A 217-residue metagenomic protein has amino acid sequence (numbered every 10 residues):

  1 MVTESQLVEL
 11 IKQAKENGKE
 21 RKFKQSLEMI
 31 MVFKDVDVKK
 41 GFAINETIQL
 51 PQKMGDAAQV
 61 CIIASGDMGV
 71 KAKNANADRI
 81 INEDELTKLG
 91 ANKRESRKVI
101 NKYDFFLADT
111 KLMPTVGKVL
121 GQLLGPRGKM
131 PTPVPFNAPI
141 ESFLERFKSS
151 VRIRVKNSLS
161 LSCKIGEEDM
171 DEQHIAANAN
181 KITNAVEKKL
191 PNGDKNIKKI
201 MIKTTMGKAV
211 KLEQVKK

Functional and structural regions predicted by a protein language model:
Q6-N17: Interdomain regulatory linker/hinge segments that flank or connect interaction modules in polarity/junction/synaptic
N17-V70, A91-K93: Translation machinery proteins
R21-S26, K189-M201: Flexible, glycine/charged-enriched surface loops at secondary-structure junctions
S26, K34, S65-D67, D84-L86 (+3 more regions): Short, ordered loop/turn segments at secondary-structure junctions
V60-S65, R79-I80, F106: Short, hydrophobic beta-strand segments that form beta-sheet elements in well-ordered domains
A72, G125, I202: Residue-level signature of catalytic and energy-coupling elements of molecular machines, predominantly ATP/GTP-dependent
I81-A185: Long, charge-patterned amphipathic alpha-helical coiled-coil/hairpin "stalk" segments used as oligomerization
K129, K156-D171, N192-K195, M201-K217: Glycine-rich phosphate/diphosphate-binding loops and the adjacent beta-loop-alpha structural elements that coordinate
